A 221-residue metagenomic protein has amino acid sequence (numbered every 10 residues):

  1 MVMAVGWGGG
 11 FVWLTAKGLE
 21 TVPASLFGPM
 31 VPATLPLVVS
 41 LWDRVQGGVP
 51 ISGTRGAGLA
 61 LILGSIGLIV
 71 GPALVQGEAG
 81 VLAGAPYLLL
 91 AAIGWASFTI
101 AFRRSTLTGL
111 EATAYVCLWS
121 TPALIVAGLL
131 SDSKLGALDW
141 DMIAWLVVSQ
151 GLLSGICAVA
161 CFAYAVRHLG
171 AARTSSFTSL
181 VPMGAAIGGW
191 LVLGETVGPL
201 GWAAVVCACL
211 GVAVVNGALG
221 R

Functional and structural regions predicted by a protein language model:
M1-A4, P50-L63, G84, L107-L118 (+1 more regions): Cytoplasmic-side transmembrane-helix entry/capping segments in multi-pass membrane proteins
M1-L14, T54-A60, A83-A91, A137-C157: Loop-to-transmembrane-helix transition segments
M1-V31, S40, G67-I69, G151-L169: Specific transmembrane alpha-helical segments of multi-pass solute transporters/efflux pumps, especially DMT/EamA
A16-T21, V70-L82, L129-V147, W190-P199: Membrane-interface helix termini and inter-helical loops of multi-pass transporters
G18, V45-G47, S105, A112 (+3 more regions): Hydrophobic/aromatic residues within transmembrane alpha-helices of multi-pass small-molecule transporters
M30-V45, L61, W119-L124, S176-V192 (+1 more regions): Alpha-helical transmembrane segments of compact multi-pass small-molecule transporters, enriched in specific families
V38-V45, L68-I69, V75-D132, C161: Transmembrane alpha-helical segments that form core, pore/gating elements of small-molecule transporters/exporters
I51-A73, S179, G188, L200-L219: Hydrophobic transmembrane alpha-helices of multi-pass small-molecule transport proteins
